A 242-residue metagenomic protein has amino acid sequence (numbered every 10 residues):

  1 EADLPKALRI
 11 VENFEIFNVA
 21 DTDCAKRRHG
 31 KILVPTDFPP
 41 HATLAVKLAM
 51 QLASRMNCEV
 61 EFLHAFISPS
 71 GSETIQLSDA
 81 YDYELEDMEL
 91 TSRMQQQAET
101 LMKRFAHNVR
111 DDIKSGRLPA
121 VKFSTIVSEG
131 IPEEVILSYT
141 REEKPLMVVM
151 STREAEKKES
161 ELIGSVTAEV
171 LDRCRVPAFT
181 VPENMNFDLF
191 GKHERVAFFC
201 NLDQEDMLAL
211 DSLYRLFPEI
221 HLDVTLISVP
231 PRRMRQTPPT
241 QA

Functional and structural regions predicted by a protein language model:
E1, K6, V19-T22, T43: A composition-biased, non-transmembrane "mature-region" signal
L4-K6, V11-I16, A53-R55, E134-L189: Gly/Ser-rich helix-loop-strand patches that form or flank binding pockets for ribonucleotide-derived cofactors
N13-D23, H41, H107-V148, A242: Structural beta-alpha unit
A20-R28, G116, N184-K192: Short boundary motifs at domain starts and secondary-structure transition points
T22-D87, H193-Q241: Small/aliphatic-rich secondary-structure junction motif
E84-T100: A short acidic, glycine-rich active-site loop that binds or catalyzes chemistry on phosphate/adenosine moieties
A98-A106, T240-A242: N-terminal membrane-insertion helices
K122-S124, P177, D223: Conserved beta-strand segments of alpha/beta enzyme cores
